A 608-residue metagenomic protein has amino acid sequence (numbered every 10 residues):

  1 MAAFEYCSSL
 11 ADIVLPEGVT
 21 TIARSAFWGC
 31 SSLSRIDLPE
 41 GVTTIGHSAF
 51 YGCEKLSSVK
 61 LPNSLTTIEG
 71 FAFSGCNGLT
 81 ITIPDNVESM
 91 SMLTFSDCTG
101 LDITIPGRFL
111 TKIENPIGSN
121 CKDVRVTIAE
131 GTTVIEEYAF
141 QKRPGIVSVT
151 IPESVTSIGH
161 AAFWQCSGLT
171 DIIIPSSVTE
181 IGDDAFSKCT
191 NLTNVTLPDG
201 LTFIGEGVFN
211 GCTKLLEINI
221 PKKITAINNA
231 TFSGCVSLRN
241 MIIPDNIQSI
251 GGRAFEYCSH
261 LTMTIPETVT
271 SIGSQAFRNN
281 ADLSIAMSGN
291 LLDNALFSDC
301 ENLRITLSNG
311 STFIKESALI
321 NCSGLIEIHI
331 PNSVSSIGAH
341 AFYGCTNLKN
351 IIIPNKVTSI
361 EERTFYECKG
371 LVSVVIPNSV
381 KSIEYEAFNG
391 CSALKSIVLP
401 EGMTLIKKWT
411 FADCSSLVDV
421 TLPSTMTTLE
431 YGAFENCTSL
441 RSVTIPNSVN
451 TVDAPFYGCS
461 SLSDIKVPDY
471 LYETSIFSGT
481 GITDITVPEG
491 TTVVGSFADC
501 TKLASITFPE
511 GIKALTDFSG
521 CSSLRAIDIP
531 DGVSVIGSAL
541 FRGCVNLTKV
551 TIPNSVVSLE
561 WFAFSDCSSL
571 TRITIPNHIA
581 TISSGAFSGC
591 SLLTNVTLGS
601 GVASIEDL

Functional and structural regions predicted by a protein language model:
M1-E5, A23-W28, G46-Y51, E69-S74 (+24 more regions): Consensus positions within tandem repeat domains that build extended binding/scaffold surfaces
S8-T21, S31-T44, E54-T67, N77-S89 (+23 more regions): Structural signature of tandem-repeat unit edges
